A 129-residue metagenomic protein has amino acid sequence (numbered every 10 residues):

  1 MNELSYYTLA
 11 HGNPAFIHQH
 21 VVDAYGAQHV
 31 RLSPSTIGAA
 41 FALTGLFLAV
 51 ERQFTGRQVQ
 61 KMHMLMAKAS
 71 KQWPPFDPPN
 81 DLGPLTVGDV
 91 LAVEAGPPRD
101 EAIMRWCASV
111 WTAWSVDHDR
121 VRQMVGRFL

Functional and structural regions predicted by a protein language model:
M1-L129: Intrinsically disordered, low-complexity linkers and terminal regions that flank or interleave Cys/His-based
